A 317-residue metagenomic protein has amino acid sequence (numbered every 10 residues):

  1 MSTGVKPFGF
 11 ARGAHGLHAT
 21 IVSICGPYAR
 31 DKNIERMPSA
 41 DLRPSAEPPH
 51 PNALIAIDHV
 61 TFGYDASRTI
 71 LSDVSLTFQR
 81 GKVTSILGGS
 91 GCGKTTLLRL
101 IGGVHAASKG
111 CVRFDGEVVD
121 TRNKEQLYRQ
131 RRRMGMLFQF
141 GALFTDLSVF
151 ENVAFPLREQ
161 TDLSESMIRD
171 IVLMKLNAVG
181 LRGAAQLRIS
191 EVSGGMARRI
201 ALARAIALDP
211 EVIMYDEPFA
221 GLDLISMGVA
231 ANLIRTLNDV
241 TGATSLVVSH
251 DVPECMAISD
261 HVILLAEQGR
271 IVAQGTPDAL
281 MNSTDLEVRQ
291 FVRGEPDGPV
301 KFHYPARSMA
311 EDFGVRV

Functional and structural regions predicted by a protein language model:
G102: Helix-to-loop junction immediately C-terminal to a conserved catalytic motif
G110-V118: Conserved ABC transporter NBD signature motif
V118, E165-A184: Conserved ABC ATPase "signature" region
V119-G135, E165, L280-S283: ABC ATPase NBD coupling module
R188-V192, M196: Conserved ABC ATPase signature
D209: Conserved catalytic motifs of ABC-family nucleotide-binding domains
I213-D216: Catalytic Walker B motif of ABC-type/P-loop ATPase nucleotide-binding domains
